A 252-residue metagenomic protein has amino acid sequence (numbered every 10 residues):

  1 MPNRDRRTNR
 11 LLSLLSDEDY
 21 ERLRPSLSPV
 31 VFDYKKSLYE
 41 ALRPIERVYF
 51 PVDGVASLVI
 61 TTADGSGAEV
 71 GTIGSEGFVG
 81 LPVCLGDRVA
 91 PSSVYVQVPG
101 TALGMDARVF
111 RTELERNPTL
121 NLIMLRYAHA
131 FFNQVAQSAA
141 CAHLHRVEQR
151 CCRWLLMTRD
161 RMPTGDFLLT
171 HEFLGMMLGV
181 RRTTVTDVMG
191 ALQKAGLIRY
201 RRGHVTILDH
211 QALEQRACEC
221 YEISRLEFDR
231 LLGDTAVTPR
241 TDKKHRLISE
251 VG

Functional and structural regions predicted by a protein language model:
M1-D33, F78, V83-C84: Cyclic nucleotide-binding regulatory module and flanking cytosolic helices
L14, T72, G104, L168 (+1 more regions): Short aromatic/basic micro-patch
E18, D53, R108-V109, A130 (+2 more regions): Alpha-helix/helix-capping structural signal
K36-V98: Cyclic nucleotide-binding regulatory domains
V55, G100-A102, H204: Structural motif
G71-H129, N133, Q137: Cyclic-nucleotide recognition modules
Q97-P99, L114-R181: Polybasic "coupling" helices that flank or enter modular domains
M157-G252: Phosphate-/nucleic-acid-contacting segments
